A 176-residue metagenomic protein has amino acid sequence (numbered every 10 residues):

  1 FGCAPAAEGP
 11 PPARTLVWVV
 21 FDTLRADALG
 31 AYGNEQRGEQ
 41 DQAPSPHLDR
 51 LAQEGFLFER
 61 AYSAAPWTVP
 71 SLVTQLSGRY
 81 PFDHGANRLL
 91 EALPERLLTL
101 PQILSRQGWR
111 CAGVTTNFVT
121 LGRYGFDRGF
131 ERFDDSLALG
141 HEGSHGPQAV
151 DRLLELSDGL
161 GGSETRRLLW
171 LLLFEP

Functional and structural regions predicted by a protein language model:
F1-P176: Catalytic domains that recognize anionic headgroups
